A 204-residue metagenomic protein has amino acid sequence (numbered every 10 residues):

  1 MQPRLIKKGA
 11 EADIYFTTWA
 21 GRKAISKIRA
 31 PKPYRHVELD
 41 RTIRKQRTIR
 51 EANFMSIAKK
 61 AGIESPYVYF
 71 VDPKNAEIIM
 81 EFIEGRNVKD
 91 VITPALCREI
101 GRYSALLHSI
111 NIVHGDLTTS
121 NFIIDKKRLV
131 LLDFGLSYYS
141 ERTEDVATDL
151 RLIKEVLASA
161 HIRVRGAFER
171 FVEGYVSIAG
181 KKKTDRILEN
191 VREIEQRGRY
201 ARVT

Functional and structural regions predicted by a protein language model:
Q2-I49: ATP-binding glycine-rich loop module of kinase domains
F16, K23-K27, I79, L131-D133 (+1 more regions): Short hydrophobic-acidic sequence motifs that mark active-site Asp/Glu residues
F16-W19, I28, F70, F82 (+1 more regions): Conserved hydrophobic "DFG−1" position in protein kinase catalytic cores
W19-R22, P73-N75, K126-K127: Short strand-connecting beta-turns/loops that link adjacent beta-strands
A30, Y34, R44-T48, A52 (+1 more regions): Conserved structural core of kinase catalytic domains
K32-L39, R86, D133-G135, L150: Short glycine/proline- and charge-enriched loop/turn segments that cap or connect secondary-structure elements
M55-I63, N87-S120, D125, L129 (+2 more regions): Conserved kinase catalytic-core helix
V130-T204: C-lobe/activation-segment region of protein kinase-like
